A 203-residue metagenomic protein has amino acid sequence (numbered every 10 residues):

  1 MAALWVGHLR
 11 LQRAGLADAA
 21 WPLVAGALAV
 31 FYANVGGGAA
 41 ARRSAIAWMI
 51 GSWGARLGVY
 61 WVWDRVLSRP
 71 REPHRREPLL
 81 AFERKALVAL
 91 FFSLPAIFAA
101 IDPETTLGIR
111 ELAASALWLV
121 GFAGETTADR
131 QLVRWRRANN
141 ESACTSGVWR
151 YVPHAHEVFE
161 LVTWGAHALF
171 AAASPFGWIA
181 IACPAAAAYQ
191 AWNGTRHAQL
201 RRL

Functional and structural regions predicted by a protein language model:
M1, V24-G54, F92, A96-Q131 (+1 more regions): Hydrophobic transmembrane alpha-helices
A2-R13, G58-R69, R130-L132: C-terminal ends of transmembrane helices
A3-W5, D18, W53: Non-transmembrane, interaction-prone segments in cytosolic or luminal domains
R13-A19, L23-G26, L67-E83, S142-W149: Juxtamembrane helix-capping/reentrant segments at transmembrane boundaries
A41-L80: A basic- and aromatic-enriched beta-loop-alpha substructure that forms the phosphate/nucleotide- and DNA/RNA-contacting
A81-A89, S93: Active-site pocket-lining segments that scaffold enzyme catalytic pockets across diverse folds
